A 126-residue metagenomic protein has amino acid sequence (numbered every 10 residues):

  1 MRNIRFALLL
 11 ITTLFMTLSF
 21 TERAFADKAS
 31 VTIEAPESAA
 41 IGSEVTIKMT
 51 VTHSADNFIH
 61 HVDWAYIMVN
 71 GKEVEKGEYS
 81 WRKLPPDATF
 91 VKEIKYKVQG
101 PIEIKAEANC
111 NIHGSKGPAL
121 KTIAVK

Functional and structural regions predicted by a protein language model:
M1-I11: Bacterial N-terminal signal peptides that target proteins for export
L9-S19: Bacterial N-terminal signal peptides
F25-V45: N-terminal edge beta-strand
E44, Q99-E103: Extracellular Ig-like/FN3 beta-sandwich strand-entry sites
T46-S54, E93: Short edge beta-strand/loop segments characteristic of extracellular beta-sandwich folds
E73-L84: Solvent-exposed serine/threonine-rich low-complexity stretches and specific carbohydrate-binding patches
L84-K92: Aromatic sugar-binding surface patches on proteins that engage polysaccharides or sugar-phosphate polymers
N109-A119: Short acidic/polar inter-strand loop motif in beta-rich domains
